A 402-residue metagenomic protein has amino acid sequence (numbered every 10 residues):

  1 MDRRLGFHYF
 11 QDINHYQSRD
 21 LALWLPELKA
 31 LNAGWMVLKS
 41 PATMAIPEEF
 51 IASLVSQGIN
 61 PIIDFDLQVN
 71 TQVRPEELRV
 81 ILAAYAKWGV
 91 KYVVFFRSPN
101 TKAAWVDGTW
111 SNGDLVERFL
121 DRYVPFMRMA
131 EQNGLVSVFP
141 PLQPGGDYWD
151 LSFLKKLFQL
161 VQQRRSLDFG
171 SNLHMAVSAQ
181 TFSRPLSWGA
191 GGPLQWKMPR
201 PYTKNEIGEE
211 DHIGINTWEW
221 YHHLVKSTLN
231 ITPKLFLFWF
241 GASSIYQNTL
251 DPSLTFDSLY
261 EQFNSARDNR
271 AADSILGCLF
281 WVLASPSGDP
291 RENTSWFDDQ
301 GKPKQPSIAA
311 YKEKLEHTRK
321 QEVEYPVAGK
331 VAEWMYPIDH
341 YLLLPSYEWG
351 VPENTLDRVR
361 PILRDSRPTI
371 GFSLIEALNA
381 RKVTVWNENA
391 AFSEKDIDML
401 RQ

Functional and structural regions predicted by a protein language model:
M1-D2, A22-L31, M44-I62, V80-V90 (+5 more regions): Acidic (Asp/Glu)-rich catalytic clusters
M1-T43, E324-T369: Boundary/entry segment of secreted carbohydrate-active catalytic domains
R4-E27, Q247-V331, D398-R401: Aromatic-rich peripheral "rim/lid" segments of glycoside hydrolase catalytic domains that contact and position glycan
Y9-L21, G34-E49, L67-E77, N100-A103 (+4 more regions): Acidic-and-aromatic substrate-binding clefts and catalytic sites of carbohydrate-active enzymes
S18-W24, T43-A52, V73-A83, Y148-L167 (+5 more regions): Alpha-helical scaffolding within the catalytic cores of extracellular/periplasmic polymer-degrading hydrolases
L38, I63-F65, R97, F139-Q143 (+3 more regions): Aromatic- and acid-rich polysaccharide-binding/catalytic face of secreted or lumenal carbohydrate-active enzymes
P41-T43, E49-F153, A391, I397-Q402: Substrate-binding cleft of extracellular glycoside hydrolase catalytic domains
G58, A84, D121-R128, G214-S274: Catalytic-core region of carbohydrate-active enzymes that cleave or remodel glycosidic bonds
